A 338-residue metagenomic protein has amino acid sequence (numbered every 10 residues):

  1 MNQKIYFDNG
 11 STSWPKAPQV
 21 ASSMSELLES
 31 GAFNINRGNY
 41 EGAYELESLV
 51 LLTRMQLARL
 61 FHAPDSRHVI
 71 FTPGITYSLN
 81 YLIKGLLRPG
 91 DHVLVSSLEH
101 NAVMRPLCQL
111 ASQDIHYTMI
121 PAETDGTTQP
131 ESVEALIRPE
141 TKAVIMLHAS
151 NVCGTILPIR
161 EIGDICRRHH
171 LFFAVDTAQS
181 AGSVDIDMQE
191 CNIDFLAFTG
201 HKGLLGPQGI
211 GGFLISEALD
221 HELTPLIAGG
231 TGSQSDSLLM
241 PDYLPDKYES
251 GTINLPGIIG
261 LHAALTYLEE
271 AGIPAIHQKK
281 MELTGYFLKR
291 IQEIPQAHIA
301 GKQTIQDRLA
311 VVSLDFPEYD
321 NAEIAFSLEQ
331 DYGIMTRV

Functional and structural regions predicted by a protein language model:
M1-V338: Pyridoxal 5′-phosphate
